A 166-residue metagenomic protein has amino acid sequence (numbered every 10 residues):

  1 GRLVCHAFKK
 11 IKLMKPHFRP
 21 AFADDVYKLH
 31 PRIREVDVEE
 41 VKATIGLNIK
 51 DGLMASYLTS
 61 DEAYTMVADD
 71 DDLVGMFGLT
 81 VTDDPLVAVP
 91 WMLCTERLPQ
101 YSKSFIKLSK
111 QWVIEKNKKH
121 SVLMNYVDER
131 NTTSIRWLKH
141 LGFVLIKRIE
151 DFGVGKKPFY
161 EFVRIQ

Functional and structural regions predicted by a protein language model:
K15-P31: A short beta-loop-alpha structural element at the N-terminal edge of CoA-dependent acyl/N-acetyltransferase catalytic
E35-L53: Conserved GNAT-fold acetyl-CoA-binding loop/helix
L53-T65, G75, S121: A short helix-loop-beta-strand connector motif used in the catalytic cores of GNAT acetyltransferases and, in some
T65, D71-V81, A88-V89: Conserved beta-strand in the GNAT
L86-L98, S104: Conserved acetyl-CoA binding element of GNAT-fold acetyltransferases
Y101-E115, R136, H140: Conserved acetyl-CoA-binding loop-helix of GNAT-fold acetyltransferases
L123-K139, D151-G153: Conserved beta-strand-loop-alpha-helix junction that forms the acyl-donor binding cleft
Y126, V144-F159: Conserved catalytic-core motifs of GNAT/GCN5-like acyltransferases
